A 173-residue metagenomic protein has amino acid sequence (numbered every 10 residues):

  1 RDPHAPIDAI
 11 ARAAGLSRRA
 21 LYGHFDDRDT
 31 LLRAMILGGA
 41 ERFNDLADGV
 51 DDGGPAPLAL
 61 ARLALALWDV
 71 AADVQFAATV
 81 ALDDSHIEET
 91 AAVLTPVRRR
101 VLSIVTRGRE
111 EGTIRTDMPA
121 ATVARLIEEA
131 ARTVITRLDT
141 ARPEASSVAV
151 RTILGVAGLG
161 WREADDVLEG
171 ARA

Functional and structural regions predicted by a protein language model:
R1-T30, A34: Helix-turn-helix
A9, T30, L58-A66, T122-L126 (+1 more regions): Amphipathic alpha-helical interaction segments
I10, M35-G39, F43, V101: Generic hydrophobic, amphipathic alpha-helix propensity
A34, E41, D45-D73, H86-E89: Hydrophobic alpha-helical connector segments
G38, R62, A66, S85-T136: Amphipathic alpha-helical packing segments from all-alpha helical-bundle domains
F76-L82, T113-M118, R162-D166: Short, hydrophobic secondary-structure boundary micro-motifs
T79-E88, G170: Short linear capping/connector segments at secondary-structure termini
R99, S103-E111, T136-A173: C-terminal peripheral helix-coil segments that are non-catalytic and often amphipathic
